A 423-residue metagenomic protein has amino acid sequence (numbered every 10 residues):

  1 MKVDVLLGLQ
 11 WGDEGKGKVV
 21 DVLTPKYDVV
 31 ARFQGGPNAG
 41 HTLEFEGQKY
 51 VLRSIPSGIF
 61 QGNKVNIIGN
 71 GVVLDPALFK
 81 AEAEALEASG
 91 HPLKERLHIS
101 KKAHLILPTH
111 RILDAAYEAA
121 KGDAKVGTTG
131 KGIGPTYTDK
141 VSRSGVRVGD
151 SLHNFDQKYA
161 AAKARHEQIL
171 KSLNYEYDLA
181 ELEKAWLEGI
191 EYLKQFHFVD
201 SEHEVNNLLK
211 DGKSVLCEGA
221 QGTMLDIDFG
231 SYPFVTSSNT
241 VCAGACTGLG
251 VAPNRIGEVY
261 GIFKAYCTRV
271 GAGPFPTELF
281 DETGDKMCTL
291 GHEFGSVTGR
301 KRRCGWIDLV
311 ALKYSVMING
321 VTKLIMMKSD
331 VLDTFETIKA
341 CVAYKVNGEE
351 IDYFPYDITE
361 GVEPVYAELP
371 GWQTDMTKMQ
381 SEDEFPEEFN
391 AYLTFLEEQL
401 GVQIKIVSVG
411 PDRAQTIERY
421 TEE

Functional and structural regions predicted by a protein language model:
M1-E423: Non-transmembrane, aqueous-exposed alpha-helical and coiled segments at domain scale
